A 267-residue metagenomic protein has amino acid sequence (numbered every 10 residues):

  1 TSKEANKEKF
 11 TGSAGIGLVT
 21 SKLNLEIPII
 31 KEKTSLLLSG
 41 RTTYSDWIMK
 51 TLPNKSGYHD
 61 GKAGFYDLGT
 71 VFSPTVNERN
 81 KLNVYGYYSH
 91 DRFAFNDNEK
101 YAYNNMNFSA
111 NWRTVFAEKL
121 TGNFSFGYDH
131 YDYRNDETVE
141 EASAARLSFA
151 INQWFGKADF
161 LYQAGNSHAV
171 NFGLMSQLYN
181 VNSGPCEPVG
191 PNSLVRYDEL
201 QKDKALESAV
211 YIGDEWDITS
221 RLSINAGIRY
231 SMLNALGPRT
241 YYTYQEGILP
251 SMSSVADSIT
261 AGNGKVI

Functional and structural regions predicted by a protein language model:
T1-E4, F10-H59, G64-T75, N83-Y87: Predominantly transmembrane beta-strands of Gram-negative outer membrane beta-barrel pores used for transport
T1-K9, S45, S125, T219-R221 (+2 more regions): Short intrinsically disordered, low-complexity coil segments enriched in acidic
K7-G12, V19-T20, I48-V71, F93-N105 (+3 more regions): Outer-membrane beta-barrel proteins
L37-G40, D60-K62, F108, L147-F149 (+2 more regions): Short alpha-helical linear motifs
L38-G40, T51, N98, T138 (+4 more regions): Alpha-helix boundary/capping detector
S73-H90, A102-Y244: Face-selective signature of the C-terminal outer-membrane beta-barrel domain
V210, D214, Y242-I267: Outer-membrane beta-barrel transmembrane domain signature
